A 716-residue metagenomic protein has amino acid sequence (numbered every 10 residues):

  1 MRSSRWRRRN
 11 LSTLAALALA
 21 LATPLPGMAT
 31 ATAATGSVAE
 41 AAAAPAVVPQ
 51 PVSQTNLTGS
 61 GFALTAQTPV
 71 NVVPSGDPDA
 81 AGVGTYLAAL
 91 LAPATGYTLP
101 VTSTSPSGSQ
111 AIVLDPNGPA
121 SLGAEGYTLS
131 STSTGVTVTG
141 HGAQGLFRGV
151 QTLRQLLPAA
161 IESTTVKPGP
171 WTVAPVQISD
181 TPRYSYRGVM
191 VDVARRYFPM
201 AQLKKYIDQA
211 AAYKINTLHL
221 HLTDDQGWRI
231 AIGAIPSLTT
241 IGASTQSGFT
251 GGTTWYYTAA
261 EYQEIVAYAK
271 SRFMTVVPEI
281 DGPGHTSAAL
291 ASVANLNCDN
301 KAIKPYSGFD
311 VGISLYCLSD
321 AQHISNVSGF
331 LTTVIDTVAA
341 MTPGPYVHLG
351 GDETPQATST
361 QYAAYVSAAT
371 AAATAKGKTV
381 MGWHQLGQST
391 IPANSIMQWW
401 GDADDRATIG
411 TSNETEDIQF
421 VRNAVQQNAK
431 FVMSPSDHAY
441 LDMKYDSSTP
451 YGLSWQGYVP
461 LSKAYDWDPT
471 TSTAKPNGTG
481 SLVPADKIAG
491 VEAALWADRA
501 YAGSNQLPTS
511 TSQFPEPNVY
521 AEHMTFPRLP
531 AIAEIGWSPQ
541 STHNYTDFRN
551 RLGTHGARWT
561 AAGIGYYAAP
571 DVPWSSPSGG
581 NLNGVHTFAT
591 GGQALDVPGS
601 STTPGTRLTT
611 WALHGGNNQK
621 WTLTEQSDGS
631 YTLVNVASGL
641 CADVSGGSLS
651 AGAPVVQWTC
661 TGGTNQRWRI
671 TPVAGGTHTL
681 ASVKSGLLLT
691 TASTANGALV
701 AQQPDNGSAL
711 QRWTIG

Functional and structural regions predicted by a protein language model:
R2-L14: Bacterial N-terminal signal peptides that target proteins for export
S12, A16, L21, A34-S185 (+3 more regions): Acidic, contiguous N-terminal accessory segments
L25-A46, W559, A569-G580, G716: N-terminal low-complexity, Pro/Thr-rich disordered segments that flank secretion/membrane-targeting signals
G126-G312, S325-S328, T337-A339, P343-Y346 (+2 more regions): Feature activates predominantly on carbohydrate-active enzymes
R187-M190, H219-H221, V277-P278, Y346-H348 (+5 more regions): Structural recognition of the beta-strand scaffold that forms the well-ordered cores of secreted hydrolase catalytic
A294, P305-I396, G401-D402, E414-Q426: Active-site neighborhood of glycoside hydrolase catalytic domains
W400-P577: Flexible, acidic glycine-rich loops studded with aromatic residues
S576-T603, N617-L649, T664-A695, R712-G716: Extracellular glycan-recognition/adhesion modules and their associated mucin-like linkers
